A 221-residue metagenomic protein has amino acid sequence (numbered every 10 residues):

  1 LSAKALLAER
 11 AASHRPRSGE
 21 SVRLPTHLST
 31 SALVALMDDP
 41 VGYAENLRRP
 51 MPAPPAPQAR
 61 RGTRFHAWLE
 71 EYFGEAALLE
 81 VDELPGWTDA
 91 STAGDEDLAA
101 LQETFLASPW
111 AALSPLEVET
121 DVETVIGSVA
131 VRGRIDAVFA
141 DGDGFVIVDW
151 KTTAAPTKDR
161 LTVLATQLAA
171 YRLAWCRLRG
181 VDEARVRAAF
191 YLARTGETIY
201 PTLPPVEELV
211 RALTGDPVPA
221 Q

Functional and structural regions predicted by a protein language model:
L1-A76, A112: C-terminal, charged and often intrinsically disordered regions of DNA end-processing helicases and nucleases
L28, D39, A56, R60-A67 (+6 more regions): Generic recognition of stable, solvent-exposed alpha-helical segments in well-folded globular domains
V34, V122-V181: Non-catalytic protein-protein interaction segments used by genome-maintenance enzymes to assemble and couple activities
R48-I126, E197: A non-catalytic, helix-rich entry segment at domain boundaries
R49, K151-A154, L192, P205: A short beta-strand motif that forms part of the nucleic acid-binding face of small beta-barrel RNA-binding folds
A53-P55, A155-R160, I199-Y200: A generic structural signal for short coil/turn motifs at secondary-structure boundaries
L161, L173-Q221: Metal-dependent nuclease catalytic regions and adjoining charged, substrate-binding loops involved in nucleic-acid end
